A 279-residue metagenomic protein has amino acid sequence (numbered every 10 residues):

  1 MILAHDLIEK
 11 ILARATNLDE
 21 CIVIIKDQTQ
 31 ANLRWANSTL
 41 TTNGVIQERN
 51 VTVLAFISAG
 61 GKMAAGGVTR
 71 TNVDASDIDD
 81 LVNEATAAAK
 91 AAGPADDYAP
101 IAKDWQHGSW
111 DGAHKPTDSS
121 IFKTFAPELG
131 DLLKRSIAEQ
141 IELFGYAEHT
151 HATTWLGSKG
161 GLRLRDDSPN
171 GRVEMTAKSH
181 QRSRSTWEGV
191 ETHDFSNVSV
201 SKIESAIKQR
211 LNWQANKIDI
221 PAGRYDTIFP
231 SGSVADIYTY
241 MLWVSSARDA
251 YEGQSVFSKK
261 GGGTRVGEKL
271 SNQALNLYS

Functional and structural regions predicted by a protein language model:
M1-D19, S119-S136, M241-E268: N-terminal short leaders/motifs
M1-T41, V45-L54: N-terminal basic/disordered segments at the start of proteins
A4-I8, L18-A31, S76-D166, N197-A235: Acidic low-complexity segments
K26, L54-S58, T176-H180: A generic structural motif
Q28, V68-V73, H180, G232: Short, ordered loop/turn segments at secondary-structure junctions
A31-K90: N-terminal alpha-helical targeting/anchoring segments
A147-S279: Active-site-adjacent "lid" and substrate-binding segments of diverse enzymatic cores
